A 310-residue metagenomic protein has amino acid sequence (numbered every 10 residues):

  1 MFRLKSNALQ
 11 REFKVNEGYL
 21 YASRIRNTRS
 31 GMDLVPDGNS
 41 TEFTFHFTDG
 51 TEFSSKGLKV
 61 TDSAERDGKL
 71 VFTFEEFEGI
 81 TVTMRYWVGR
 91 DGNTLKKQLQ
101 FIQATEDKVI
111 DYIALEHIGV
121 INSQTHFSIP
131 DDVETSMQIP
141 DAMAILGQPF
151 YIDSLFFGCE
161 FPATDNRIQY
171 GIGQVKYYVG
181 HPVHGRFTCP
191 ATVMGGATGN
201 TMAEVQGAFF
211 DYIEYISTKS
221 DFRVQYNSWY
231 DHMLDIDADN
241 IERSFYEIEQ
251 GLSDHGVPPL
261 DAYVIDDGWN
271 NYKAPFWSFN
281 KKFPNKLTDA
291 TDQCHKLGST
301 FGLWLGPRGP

Functional and structural regions predicted by a protein language model:
M1-K5, L9-Q10, A22-G171: Polysaccharide-binding surfaces and accessory modules of carbohydrate-active proteins
E12-K14, A22, H232-A238: Short, solvent-exposed loop/turn elements at domain surfaces
E76-E78, V88-R90, Q103-T105, G119 (+5 more regions): Short, flexible loop/turn elements at secondary-structure junctions
K108, D153, C159-I168, I172-H181 (+4 more regions): Mature catalytic domains of secreted/periplasmic carbohydrate-active enzymes
Y178-N200: Short Pro-Gly-centered flexible turn/kink motifs
E204-E214, N285-D289: Alpha-helical scaffolding within the catalytic cores of extracellular/periplasmic polymer-degrading hydrolases
E214-S220: Short glycine/proline-enriched loop/turn "hinge" motifs that connect secondary-structure elements and lie
Y226-P310: Aromatic-lined carbohydrate-binding/catalytic grooves of carbohydrate-active enzymes
